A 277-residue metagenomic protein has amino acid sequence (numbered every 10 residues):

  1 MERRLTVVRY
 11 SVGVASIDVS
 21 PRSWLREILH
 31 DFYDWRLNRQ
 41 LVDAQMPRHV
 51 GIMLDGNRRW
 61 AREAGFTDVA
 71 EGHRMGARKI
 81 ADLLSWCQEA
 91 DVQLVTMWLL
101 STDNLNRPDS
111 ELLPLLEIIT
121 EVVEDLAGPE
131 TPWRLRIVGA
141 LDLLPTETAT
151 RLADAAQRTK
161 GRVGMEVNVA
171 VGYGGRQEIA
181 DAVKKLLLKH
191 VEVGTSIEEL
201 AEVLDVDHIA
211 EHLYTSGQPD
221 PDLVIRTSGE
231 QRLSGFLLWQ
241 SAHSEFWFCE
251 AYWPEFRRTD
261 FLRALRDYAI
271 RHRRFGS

Functional and structural regions predicted by a protein language model:
E2-S277: Flexible, compositionally biased loop and terminal segments
